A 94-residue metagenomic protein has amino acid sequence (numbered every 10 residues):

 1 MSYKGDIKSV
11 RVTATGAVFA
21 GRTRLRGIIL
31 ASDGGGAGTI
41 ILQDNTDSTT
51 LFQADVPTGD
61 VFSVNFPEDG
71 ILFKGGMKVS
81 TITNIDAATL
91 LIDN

Functional and structural regions predicted by a protein language model:
M1-N94: Surface-exposed, low-hydrophobicity beta-strand/loop segments enriched in small/polar/acidic residues
